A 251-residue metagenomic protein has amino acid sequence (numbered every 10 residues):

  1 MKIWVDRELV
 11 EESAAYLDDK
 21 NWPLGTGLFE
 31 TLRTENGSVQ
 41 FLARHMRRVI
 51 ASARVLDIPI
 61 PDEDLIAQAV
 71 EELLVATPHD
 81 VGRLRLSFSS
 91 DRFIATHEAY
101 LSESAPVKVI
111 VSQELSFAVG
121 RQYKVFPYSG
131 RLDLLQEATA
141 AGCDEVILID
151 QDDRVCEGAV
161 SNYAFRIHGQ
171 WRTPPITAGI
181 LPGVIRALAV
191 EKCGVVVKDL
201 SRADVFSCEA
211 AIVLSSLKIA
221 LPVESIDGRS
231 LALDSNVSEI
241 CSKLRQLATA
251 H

Functional and structural regions predicted by a protein language model:
M1-V75, S89-H251: Helix-start/capping segments and mature chain N-termini
V75-G82: Short secondary-structure junctions
R85: Dinucleotide-binding Rossmann-like beta1-alpha1 core, especially the glycine-rich loop that anchors the ADP
